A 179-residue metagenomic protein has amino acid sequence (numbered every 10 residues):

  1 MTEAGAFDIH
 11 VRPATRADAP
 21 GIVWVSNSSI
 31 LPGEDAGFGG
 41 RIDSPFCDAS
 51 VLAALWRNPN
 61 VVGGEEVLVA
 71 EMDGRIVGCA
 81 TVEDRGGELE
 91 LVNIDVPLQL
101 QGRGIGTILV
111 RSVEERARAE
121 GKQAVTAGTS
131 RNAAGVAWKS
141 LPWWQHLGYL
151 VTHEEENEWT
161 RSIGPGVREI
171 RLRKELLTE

Functional and structural regions predicted by a protein language model:
M1-P20, E175-E179: Conserved N-terminal entry element of GNAT/NAT acetyltransferase domains
T2-E3, R131, Q145-H146, E154-E179: Terminal substrate-recognition subdomain of acyl/acetyltransferases
H10, W24-L55: Conserved GNAT-fold acetyl-CoA-binding loop/helix
A53-V69, E90, P165-R168: A short helix-loop-beta-strand connector motif used in the catalytic cores of GNAT acetyltransferases and, in some
V69, R75-E83, E88-D95: Conserved beta-strand in the GNAT
I94-Q101, T129-R131: A short, internal acetyl-CoA/4′-phosphopantetheine-binding micro-motif in the GNAT/acyltransferase core
V96, G102-A119, P142, H146: Conserved acetyl-CoA-binding loop-helix of GNAT-fold acetyltransferases
A117-V136: Conserved GNAT acetyl-CoA-binding A-motif
